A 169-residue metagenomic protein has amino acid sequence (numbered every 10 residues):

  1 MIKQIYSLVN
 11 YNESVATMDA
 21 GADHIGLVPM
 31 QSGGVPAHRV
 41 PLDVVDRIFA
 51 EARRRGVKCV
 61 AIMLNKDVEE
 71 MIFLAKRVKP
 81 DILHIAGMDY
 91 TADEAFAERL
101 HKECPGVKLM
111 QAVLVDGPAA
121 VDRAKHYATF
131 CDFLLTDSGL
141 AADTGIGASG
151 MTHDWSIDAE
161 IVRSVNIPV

Functional and structural regions predicted by a protein language model:
M1-V169: Conserved N-terminal beta1-alpha1 strand-loop-helix module at the mouth
